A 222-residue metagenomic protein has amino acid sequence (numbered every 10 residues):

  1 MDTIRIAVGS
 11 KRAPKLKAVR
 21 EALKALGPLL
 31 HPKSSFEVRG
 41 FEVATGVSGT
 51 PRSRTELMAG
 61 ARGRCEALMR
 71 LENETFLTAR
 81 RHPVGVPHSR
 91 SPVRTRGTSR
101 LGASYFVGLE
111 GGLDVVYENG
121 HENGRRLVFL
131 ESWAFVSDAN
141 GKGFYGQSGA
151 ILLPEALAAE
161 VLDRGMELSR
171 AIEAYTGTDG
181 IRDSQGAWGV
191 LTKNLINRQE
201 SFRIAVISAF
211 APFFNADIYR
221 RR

Functional and structural regions predicted by a protein language model:
M1-D2, S89: Classical N-terminal secretory signal peptides
D2-L29: N-terminal beta1-alpha1 ligand-phosphate binding loop
I4, S34-E37, A103-Y105: Residue-level recognition of the N-termini of beta-strands and the immediately preceding loop/turn
L29-L30, G141: Structural alpha-beta junctions
L30-F41, T178-R182: Short, compositionally biased low-complexity segments
S34-L57: Short, charge-patterned binding micro-sites
G49-R222: Anionic-ligand binding patches
